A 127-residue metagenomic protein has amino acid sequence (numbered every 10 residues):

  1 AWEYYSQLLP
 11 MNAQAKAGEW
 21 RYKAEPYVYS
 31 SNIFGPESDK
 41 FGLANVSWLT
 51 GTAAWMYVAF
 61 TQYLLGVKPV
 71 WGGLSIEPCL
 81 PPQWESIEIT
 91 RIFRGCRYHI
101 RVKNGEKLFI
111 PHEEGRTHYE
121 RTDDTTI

Functional and structural regions predicted by a protein language model:
A1-I127: Non-catalytic C-terminal accessory modules of carbohydrate-active enzymes
